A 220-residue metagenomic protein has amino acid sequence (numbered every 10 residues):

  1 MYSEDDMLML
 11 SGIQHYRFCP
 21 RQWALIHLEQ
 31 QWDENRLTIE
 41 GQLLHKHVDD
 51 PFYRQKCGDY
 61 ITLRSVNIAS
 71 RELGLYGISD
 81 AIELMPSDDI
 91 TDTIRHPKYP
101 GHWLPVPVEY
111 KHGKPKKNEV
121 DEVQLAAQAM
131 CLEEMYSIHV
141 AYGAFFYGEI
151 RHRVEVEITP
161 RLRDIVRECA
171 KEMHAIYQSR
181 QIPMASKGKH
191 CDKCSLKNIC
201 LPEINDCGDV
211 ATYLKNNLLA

Functional and structural regions predicted by a protein language model:
M1-P107, C207, N216-A220: Metal-dependent nuclease catalytic cores that hydrolyze phosphodiester bonds in DNA/RNA, characterized by
S3-D6, E172-G188: Short, intrinsically disordered, charge-biased short linear motifs at domain edges
E4, M135-S137, S179, P202 (+1 more regions): Non-catalytic alpha-helical scaffolds and adjoining flexible linkers that form interface surfaces for assembly
M9, Y16, P20, Q124 (+3 more regions): Alpha-helical structural motif
C19, Q181-A220: Cysteine-cluster motifs in flexible loop/terminal segments that predominantly coordinate metals
L44-H47, Y53-G58, E155-R163, S195-C207: Short, charged low-complexity intrinsically disordered segments located at boundaries of structured domains
G77, E83-R180, D192, L196-N198: Nucleic-acid nuclease catalytic cores
